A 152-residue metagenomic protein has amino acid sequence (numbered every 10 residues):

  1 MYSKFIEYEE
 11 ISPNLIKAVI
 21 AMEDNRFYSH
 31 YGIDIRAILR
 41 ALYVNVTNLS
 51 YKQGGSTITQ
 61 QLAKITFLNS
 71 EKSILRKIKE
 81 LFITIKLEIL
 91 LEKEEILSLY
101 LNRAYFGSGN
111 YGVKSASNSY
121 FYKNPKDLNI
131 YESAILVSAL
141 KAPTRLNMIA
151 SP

Functional and structural regions predicted by a protein language model:
M1-F5, V44, T144-R145: Acidic/histidine-rich, surface-exposed loop or edge segments in extracytoplasmic proteins
M1-Y2, G32, T47-L49, E71-K72 (+2 more regions): Mixed-charge, polar/low-complexity N-terminal
Y2-S12, E88-I89: A short N-terminal beta-strand-loop micro-motif at the entrance of redox/enzyme domains
E7-I58, Y111-F121, K126-Y131, S138: Flexible, acidic/glycine-enriched loop-and-adjacent beta/alpha segments that face the extracytoplasmic/periplasmic side
G54, I58-P152: Non-catalytic, structured segments within soluble enzyme domains
